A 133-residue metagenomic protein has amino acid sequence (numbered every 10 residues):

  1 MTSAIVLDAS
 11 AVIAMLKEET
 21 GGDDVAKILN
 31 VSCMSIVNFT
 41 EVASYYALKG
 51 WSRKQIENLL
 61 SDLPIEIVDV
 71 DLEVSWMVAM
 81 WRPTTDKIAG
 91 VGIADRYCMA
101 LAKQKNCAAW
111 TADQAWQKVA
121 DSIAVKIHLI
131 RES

Functional and structural regions predicted by a protein language model:
M1-M34, Y46-N58: Short, well-structured N-terminal submotif of metal-dependent ribonuclease cores
T2-A4, K103-S133: Acidic, PIN/NYN-like endoribonuclease modules and their adjacent C-terminal/linker elements
I5, V31-M34, L63-V68, A108: Short loop->beta-strand "edge-of-pocket" segments that line small-molecule binding or catalytic clefts across diverse
V12-I13, F39, S75, W116-Q117: A generic structural signal for short hydrophobic patches within well-formed alpha-helices
V37-M80: Active-site-proximal, substrate-binding regions of enzyme catalytic domains and RNA-binding/basic surfaces
K49-R53, T84-K87, I127-L129: Short, hinge-like loop/turn segments at secondary-structure boundaries
V68-Q114: Active-site neighborhoods of divalent-metal-dependent phosphate/nucleic-acid chemistry enzymes
